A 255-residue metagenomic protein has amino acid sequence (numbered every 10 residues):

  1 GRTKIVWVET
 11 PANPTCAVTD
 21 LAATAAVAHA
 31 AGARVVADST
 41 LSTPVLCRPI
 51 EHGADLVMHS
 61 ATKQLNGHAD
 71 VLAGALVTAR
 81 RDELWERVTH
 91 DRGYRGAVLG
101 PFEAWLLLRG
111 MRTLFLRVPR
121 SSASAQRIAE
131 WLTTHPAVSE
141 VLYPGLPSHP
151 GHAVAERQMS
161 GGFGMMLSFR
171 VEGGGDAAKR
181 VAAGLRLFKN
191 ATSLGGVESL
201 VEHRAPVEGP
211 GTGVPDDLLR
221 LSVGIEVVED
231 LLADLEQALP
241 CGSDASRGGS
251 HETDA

Functional and structural regions predicted by a protein language model:
G1-A137, L142: Conserved PLP-enzyme active-site core in the AAT-like
P11, T40, A61, R170 (+2 more regions): Anionic group-transfer/hydrolysis microenvironments
D82, G175-A177, E229-L231: Residue-level signal for secondary-structure boundary sites
E103-Q126, W131, G162-F163, R170-G173 (+4 more regions): N-proximal accessory regions
R117, A183, S199-A255: PLP-dependent enzyme catalytic core of the Aspartate aminotransferase-like
A137-L219, V223: Conserved C-terminal alpha-helix-loop-beta "cap" of PLP-dependent enzymes that closes/shapes the active-site mouth
